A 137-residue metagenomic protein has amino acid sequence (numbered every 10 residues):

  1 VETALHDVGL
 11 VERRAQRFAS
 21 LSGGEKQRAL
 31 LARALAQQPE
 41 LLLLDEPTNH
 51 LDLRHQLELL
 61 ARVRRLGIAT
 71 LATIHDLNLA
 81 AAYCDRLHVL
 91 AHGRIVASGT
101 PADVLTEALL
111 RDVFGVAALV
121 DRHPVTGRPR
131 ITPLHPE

Functional and structural regions predicted by a protein language model:
V1-R13: Conserved ABC ATPase "signature" region
R17-L21, E25: Conserved ABC ATPase signature
Q38: Conserved catalytic motifs of ABC-family nucleotide-binding domains
L42-E46: Catalytic Walker B motif of ABC-type/P-loop ATPase nucleotide-binding domains
A80-A82: A short, surface-exposed alpha-helical micro-motif characterized by mixed small hydrophobic and charged/polar residues
E107, R111-E137: ABC ATPase nucleotide-binding domains
